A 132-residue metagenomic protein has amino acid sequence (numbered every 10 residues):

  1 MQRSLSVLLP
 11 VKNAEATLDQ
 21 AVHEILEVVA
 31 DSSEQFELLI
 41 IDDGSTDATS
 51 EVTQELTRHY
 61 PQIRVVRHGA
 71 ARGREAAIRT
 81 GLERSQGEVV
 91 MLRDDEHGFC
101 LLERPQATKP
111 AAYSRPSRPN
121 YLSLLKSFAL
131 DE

Functional and structural regions predicted by a protein language model:
M1-E27, E34: N-proximal low-complexity "stem/linker" segments adjacent to membrane-targeting elements
M1-S4, L102-E103, T108-E132: Hydrophobic helical membrane-anchoring modules
S6-L9, L39-I40, R67: Short hydrophobic beta-strand elements that form part of the catalytic alpha/beta core underpinning NDP-sugar/donor
I25, T53, R93, C100-P110: A short, amphipathic alpha-helix embedded in the catalytic core of nucleotide-handling enzymes
F36, S50-R84: Conserved donor nucleotide-binding strand/loop of the catalytic core
D42-S50, H97-G98: A conserved acidic beta->alpha catalytic loop
H68, R93-D95: Catalytic metal- and UDP-sugar-binding loop of GT-A-like glycosyltransferases, i.e., residues flanking the conserved
V90: Short aromatic/hydrophobic "clamp" motif used to bind/position activated sugar donors
